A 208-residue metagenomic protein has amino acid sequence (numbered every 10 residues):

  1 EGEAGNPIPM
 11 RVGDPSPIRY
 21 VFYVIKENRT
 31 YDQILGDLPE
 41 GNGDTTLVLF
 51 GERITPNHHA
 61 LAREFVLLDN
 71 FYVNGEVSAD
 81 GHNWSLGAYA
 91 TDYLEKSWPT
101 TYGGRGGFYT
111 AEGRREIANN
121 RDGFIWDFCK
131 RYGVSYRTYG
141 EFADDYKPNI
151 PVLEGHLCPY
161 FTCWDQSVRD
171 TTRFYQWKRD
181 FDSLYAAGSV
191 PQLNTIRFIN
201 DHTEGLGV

Functional and structural regions predicted by a protein language model:
E1-V208: N-terminal pro-sequences and low-complexity stem/linker regions of secreted or lumenal proteins
